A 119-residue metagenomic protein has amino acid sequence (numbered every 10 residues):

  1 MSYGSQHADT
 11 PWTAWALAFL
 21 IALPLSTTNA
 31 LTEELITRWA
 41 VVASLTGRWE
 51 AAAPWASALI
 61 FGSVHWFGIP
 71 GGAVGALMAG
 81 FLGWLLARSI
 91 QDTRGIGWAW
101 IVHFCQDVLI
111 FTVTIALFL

Functional and structural regions predicted by a protein language model:
M1-L119: Transmembrane helix-loop-helix hairpins at the membrane interface of multi-pass integral membrane proteins
